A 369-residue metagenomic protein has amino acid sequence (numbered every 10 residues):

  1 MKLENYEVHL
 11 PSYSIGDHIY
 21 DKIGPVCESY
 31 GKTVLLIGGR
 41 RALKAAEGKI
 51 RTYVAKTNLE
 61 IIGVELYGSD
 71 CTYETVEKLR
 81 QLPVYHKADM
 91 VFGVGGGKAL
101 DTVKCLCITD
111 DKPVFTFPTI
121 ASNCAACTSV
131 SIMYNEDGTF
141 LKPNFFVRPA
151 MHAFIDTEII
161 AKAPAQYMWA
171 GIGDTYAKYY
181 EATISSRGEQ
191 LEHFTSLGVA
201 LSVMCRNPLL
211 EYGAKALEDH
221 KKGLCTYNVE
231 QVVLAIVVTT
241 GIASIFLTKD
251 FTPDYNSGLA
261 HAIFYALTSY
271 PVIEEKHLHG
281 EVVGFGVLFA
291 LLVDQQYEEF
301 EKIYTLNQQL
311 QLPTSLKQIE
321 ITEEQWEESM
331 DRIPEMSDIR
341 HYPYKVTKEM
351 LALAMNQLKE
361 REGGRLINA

Functional and structural regions predicted by a protein language model:
M1-D89, L316: ATP/NTP phosphate-donor binding region
N5-E7, S29, V84-H86, C107 (+3 more regions): Solvent-exposed alpha-helices and their adjacent loops that cap or buttress functional pockets in soluble metabolic
Y6, I19-K22, Q296-A369: C-terminal charged capping/lid subdomain of soluble metabolic enzymes
P11, I108-S202: A glycine/threonine-rich phosphate-anchoring loop and its flanking beta-alpha core in nucleotide/phosphate-binding
Y20, L43-E47, K98-C105, C124-C127: Short glycine/serine/threonine-rich phosphate/pyrophosphate-binding segments that cradle anionic phosphate groups
P83-A121: A short, small-residue-rich loop immediately preceding and capping a beta-strand
E192-T305: Active-site segments that bind and position negatively charged phosphate/pyrophosphate groups
